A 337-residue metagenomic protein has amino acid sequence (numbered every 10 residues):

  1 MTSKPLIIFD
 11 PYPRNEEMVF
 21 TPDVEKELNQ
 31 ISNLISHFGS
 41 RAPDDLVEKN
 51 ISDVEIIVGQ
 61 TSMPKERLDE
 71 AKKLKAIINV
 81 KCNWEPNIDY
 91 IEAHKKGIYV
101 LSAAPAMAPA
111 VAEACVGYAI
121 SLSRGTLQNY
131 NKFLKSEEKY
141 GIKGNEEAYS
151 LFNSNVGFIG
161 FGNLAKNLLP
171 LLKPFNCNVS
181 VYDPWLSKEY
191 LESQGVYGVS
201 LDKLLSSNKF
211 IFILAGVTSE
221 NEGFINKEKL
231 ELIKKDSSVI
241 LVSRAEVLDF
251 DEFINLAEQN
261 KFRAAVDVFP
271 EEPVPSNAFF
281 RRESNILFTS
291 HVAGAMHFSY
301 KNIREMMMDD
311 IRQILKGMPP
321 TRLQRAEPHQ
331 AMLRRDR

Functional and structural regions predicted by a protein language model:
M1-V54, S180, M332-R337: N-terminal glycine-/charge-rich "phosphate-binding" loop or analogous flexible N-terminal tail
S52, L186-F279: Rossmann-like adenosine-cofactor binding region
V80-K81, I98-P109, D202, S243: Short beta->alpha connector loops at strand-helix junctions that form conserved, small/polar/Pro-enriched
K96, A103-N155, N167: Phosphate-binding beta-alpha-beta segment of Rossmann-like dinucleotide-binding domains, i.e., the NAD(P)
A112-N131, L172-C177, E305-M318: Oxidoreductase and adenylate-handling cofactor-binding alpha/beta cores
F161-G162: Glycine-rich Rossmann-fold phosphate-binding loop(s) that bind the pyrophosphate of adenine dinucleotide cofactors
P174-E192: NAD(P)-binding Rossmann-fold cofactor-contacting core
D236-R337: Rossmann-like dinucleotide-binding domain for NAD(H)/NADP(H)
